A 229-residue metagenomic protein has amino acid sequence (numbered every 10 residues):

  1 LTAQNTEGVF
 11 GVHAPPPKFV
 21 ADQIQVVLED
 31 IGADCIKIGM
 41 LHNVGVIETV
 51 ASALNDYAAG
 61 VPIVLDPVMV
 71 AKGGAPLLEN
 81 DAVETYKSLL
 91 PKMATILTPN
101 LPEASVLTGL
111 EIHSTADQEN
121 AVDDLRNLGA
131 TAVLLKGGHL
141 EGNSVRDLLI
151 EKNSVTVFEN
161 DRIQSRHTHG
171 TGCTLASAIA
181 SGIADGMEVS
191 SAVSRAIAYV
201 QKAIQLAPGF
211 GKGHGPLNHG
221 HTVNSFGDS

Functional and structural regions predicted by a protein language model:
L1-P76: Conserved N-terminal subdomain of the carbohydrate kinase-like
A33-I38, V64-K72, T98-L107, F158 (+1 more regions): Short beta-strands and strand-loop turn motifs
N80-V155: Conserved phosphate/ATP/ADP-binding segment of small-molecule kinases
S105-V106, S165-V189: Short, small-residue alpha-helix embedded
E111-Q118, A184-S194: Short, charged, surface-exposed loops that flank catalytic or proteolytic processing sites
V155-H169: Short pre-catalytic strand/loop immediately N-terminal to key active-site residues, enriched for Gly-Thr
S190-S229: Charged C-terminal helix
